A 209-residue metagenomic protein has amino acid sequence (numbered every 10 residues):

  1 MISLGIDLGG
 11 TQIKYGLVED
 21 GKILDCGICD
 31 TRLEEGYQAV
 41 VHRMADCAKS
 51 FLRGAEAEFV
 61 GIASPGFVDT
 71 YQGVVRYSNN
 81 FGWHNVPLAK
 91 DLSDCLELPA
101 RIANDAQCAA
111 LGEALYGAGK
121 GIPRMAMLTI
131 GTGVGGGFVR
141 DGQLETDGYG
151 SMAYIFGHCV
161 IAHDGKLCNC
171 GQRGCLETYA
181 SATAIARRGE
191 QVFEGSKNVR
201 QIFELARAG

Functional and structural regions predicted by a protein language model:
M1-D7, F59-G61, R101, R124-T129 (+2 more regions): Short glycine-aspartate micro-motif
I2-H42, D46, S50, V74-Y77 (+3 more regions): Short glycine-rich, Thr/Ser-proximal phosphate-binding strand/loop in the N-terminal lobe of ATP-dependent enzymes
T11, P65-V68, G131-G133: Short glycine-rich anion-binding loops that position phosphate/pyrophosphate groups of nucleotides and phosphorylated
I13, I23, R173-G209: A mobile "lid/hinge" subdomain adjacent to the ATP/sugar-phosphate binding pocket shared across diverse ATP-dependent
E19, S64, Y71, R140-D141: A cytosolic small-molecule/anion-sensing beta-strand core signal
R32-L33, Y37-A45, K49, A55-V60 (+1 more regions): Glycine-rich phosphate-binding loop and adjoining helix at the ATP-binding site of ATP-dependent phosphoryl-transfer
I122-Y179: Glycine-rich phosphate-binding loop of actin/hexokinase-like ATP-binding domains
